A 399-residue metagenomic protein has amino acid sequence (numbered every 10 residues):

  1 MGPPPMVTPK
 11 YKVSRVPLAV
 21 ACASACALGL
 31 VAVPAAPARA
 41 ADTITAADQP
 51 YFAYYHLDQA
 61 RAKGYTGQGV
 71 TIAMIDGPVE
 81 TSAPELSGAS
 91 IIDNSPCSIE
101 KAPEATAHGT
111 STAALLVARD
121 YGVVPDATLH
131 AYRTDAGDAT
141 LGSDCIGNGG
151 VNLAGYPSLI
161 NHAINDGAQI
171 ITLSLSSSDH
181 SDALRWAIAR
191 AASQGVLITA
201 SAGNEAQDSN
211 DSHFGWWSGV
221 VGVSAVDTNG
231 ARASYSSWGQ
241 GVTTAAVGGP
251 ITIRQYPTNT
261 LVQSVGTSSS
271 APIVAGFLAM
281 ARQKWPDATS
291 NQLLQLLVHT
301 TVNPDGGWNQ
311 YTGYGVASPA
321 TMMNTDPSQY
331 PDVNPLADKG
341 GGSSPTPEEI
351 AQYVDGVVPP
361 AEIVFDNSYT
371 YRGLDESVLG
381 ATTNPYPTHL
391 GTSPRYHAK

Functional and structural regions predicted by a protein language model:
M1-A40: Secretory targeting and sorting signals
I44-I72, S95-K101, S318: N-terminal domain-start motif of subtilase-like serine proteases
R61-I72, P78-I92, E100-G149, S218 (+3 more regions): Subtilisin-like serine protease catalytic core
T71-I75, T128-Y132, I164, Q169-S174 (+3 more regions): Structural recognition of the beta-strand scaffold that forms the well-ordered cores of secreted hydrolase catalytic
D76, S212-Q283: Extracellular S/T/G-rich loop segment that most often corresponds to the catalytic His/Ser-adjacent loop
G77-T81, C97-I99, Y121, D135-A139 (+5 more regions): Solvent-exposed loop/turn segments at secondary-structure junctions within structured extracellular/periplasmic domains
D138-H213, V262-S264, S269: Substrate-binding/access-modulating region of protease and related hydrolase catalytic domains
S234, W285-A398: C-terminal subdomain of the subtilisin-like protease fold in secreted/lumenal serine endopeptidases
